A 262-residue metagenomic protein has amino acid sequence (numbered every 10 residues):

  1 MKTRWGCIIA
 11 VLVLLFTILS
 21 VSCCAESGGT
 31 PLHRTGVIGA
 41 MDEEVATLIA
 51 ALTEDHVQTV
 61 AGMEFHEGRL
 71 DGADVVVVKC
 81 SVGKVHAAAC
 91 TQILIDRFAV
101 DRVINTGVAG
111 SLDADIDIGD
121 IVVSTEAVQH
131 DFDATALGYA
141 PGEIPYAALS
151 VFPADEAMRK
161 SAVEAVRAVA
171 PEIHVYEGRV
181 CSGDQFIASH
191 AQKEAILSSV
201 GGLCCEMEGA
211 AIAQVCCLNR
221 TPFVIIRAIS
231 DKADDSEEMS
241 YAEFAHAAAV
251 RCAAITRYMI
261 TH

Functional and structural regions predicted by a protein language model:
M1-I9: Bacterial N-terminal signal peptides that target proteins for export
I9-S20: Bacterial N-terminal signal peptides
L19-T30: Sec-dependent signal peptide cleavage junction
G29-F98: N-terminal short beta-loop-beta anion/metal-coordinating cradle
L112-V200: Mid-sequence, gly/pro-rich, charge-dense loop/helix-turn segments that line enzyme active sites
Q185-D234, E238: A C-terminal functional module that forms or caps the active site or interfaces directly with catalytic machinery
A233-H262: His/Asp/Glu-rich mid-to-C-terminal helical/loop segments that flank catalytic regions of hydrolases
